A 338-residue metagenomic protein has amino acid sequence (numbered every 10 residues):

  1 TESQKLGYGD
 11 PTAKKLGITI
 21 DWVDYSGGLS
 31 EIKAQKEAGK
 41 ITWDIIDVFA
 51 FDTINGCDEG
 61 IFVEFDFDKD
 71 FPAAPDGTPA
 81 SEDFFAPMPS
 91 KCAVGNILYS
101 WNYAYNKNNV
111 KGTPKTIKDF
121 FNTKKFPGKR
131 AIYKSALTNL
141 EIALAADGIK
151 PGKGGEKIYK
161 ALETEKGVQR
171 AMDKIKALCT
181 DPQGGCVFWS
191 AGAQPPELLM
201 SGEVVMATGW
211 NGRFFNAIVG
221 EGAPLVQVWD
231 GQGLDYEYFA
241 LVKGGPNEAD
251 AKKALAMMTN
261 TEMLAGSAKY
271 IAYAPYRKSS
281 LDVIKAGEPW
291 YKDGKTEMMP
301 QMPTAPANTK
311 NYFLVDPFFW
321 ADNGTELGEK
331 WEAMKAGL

Functional and structural regions predicted by a protein language model:
T1-N55: Early extracytoplasmic/lumenal segment of secretory-pathway proteins
E2-G7, T42-W43, V48-L198: Extracytoplasmic ligand-binding site segments that recognize negatively charged/polar headgroups
K40-D47, F188-W189, V205-W210, V226: Paired acidic/hydrophobic, glycine-rich loop segments that form the ligand-binding mouth/hinge of periplasmic-binding
T53-N55, A207-A223: A ligand-binding cleft/hinge motif common to bilobed small-molecule-binding domains
V63-A74, A93, A223-G233, V242-G245: Short beta-strand->loop
Y99, Q169-L178, V219-K243: Periplasmic-binding protein-like
E237, V242-N311: Mature extracytoplasmic/periplasmic domains
T304-L338: Conserved C-terminal helix/tail region of periplasmic/extracytoplasmic solute-binding proteins
